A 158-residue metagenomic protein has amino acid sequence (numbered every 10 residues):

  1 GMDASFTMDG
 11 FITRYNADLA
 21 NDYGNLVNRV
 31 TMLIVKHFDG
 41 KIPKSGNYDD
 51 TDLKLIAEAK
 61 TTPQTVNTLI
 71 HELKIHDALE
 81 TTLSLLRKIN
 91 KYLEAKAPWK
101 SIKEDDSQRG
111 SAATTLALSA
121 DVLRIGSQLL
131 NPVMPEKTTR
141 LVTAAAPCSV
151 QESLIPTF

Functional and structural regions predicted by a protein language model:
G1-L53, P147-V150, I155: Catalytic adenosine-cofactor/nucleotide-binding cores of aminoacyl-tRNA synthetases and other
D3-M8, K60-T68: Short, charged/polar, low-complexity loop and linker segments that flank or interrupt alpha-helical bundles
A4, T68, E72-K74, L83-F158: Basic, alpha-helical terminal appendages of large translation-related enzymes
F11-D22, N47, T51-A59, H71-T81 (+1 more regions): Secondary-structure capping and boundary motifs in well-ordered enzyme cores
L26-V30, E58, T62, L85-K88 (+1 more regions): Amphipathic, well-ordered alpha-helical segments in soluble domains
N28, I34, T82, L130-N131: Generic helix-packing signal
